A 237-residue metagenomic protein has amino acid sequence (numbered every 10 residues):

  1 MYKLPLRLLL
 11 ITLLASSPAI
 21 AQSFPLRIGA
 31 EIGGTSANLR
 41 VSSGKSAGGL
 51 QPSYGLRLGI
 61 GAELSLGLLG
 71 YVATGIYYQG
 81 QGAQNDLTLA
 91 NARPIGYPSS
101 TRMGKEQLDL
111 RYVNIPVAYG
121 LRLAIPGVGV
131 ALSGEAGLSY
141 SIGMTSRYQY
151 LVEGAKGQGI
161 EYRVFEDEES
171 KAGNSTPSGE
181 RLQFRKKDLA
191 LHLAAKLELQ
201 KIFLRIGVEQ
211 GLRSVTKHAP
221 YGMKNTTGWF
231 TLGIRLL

Functional and structural regions predicted by a protein language model:
M1-E31, L232-L236: Bacterial Sec-dependent N-terminal signal peptides
A21-G61: Short glycine/proline- and aromatic-enriched beta-strand/turn motifs that initiate or cap beta-hairpins
R27-E31, Y71-A73, A131-E135, F203-R205 (+1 more regions): Residue-level detector of the transmembrane beta-barrel scaffold of outer-membrane proteins
E31-T35, Y77-Q81, G137-S141, G207-G211 (+1 more regions): Outer-membrane beta-barrel pore domains and translocons
N38-S53, Q81-Y112, G143-D188, T227: Extracellular/periplasm-exposed beta-strand and loop segments of Gram-negative cell-envelope proteins, dominated by
G55-G61, Y71, N114-A118, H192 (+1 more regions): Membrane-embedded beta-strand positions in outer-membrane beta-barrel channels/transporters
L69, I115, Y119-F203, Q210-R213 (+1 more regions): Outer-membrane beta-barrel transmembrane domain signature
L199-K201, K224-L237: Outer-membrane beta-barrel "beta-signal"
